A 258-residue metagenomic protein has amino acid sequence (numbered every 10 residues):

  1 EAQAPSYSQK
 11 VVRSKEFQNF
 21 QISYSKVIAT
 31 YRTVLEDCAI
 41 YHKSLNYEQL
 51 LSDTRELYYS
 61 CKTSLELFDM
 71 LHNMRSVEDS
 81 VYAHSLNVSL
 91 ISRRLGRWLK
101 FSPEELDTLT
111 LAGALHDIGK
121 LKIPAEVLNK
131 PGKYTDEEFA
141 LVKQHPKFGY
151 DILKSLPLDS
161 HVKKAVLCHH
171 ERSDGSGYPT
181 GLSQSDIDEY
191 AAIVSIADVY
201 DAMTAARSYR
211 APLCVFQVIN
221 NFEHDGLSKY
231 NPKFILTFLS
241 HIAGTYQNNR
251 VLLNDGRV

Functional and structural regions predicted by a protein language model:
E1-R75, D79-S80: Non-catalytic interface/linker regions that flank or bridge core catalytic/transmembrane domains
F17, Q21, S44-Y47, M74-S85 (+6 more regions): Conserved phosphate/pyrophosphate-binding and hydrolysis machinery centered on Walker-type P-loop NTPases, extending
Y58, D79-N87, I118: All-alpha helical catalytic cores of prenyl diphosphate-utilizing isoprenoid enzymes
M74-E78, R97-S102, P131, T180: Short alpha-helix-to-loop micro-motif enriched in aromatics/charged/Gly
V88, T108-I123, Y134, F139-I235 (+2 more regions): Alpha-helical scaffolding flanking metal-ion-dependent phosphate/phosphodiester catalytic sites
R94-L95, N248: Alpha-helical transmembrane segments of multipass membrane proteins
G256-V258: Short beta-strand-centered aromatic/proline hotspots
